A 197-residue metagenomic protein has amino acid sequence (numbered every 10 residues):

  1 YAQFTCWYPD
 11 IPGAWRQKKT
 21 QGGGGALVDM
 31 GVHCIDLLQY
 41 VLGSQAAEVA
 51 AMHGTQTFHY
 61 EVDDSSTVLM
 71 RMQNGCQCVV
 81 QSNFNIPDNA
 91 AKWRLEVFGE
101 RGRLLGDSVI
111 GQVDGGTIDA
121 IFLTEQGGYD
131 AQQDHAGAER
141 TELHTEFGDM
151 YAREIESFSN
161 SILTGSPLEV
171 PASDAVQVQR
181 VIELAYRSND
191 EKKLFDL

Functional and structural regions predicted by a protein language model:
Y1-Y60, T67, K192: Predominantly a Rossmann-like dinucleotide-binding segment in NAD(P)-dependent oxidoreductases
A2-Q3, A50-A51, V79-S82, D107: Short beta-strand segments
P12, C34-I35, A152-E156, I182-E183: A general structural signal for well-ordered alpha-helical segments in protein cores
V32, F58, Q81-N89: Glycine-rich phosphate/pyrophosphate-binding beta-alpha loops
M72, L95-S173, F195-L197: C-terminal glycine/acidic-rich active-site capping loop/insertion
A175-N189: C-terminal hydrophobic helical "lid"/dimerization subdomain of Rossmann-like NAD(P)H-dependent oxidoreductases
R187-L197: C-terminal capping/lid region of NAD(P)-dependent oxidoreductase domains
